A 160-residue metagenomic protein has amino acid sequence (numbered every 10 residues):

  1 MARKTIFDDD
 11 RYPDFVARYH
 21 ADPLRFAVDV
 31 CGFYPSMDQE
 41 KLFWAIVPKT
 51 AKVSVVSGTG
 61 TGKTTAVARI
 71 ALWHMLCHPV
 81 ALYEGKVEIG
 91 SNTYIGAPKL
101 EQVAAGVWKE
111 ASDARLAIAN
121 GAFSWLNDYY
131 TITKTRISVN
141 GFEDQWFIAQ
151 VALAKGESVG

Functional and structural regions predicted by a protein language model:
M1-G160: Phosphate/NTP-binding elements of NTP-utilizing enzymes
